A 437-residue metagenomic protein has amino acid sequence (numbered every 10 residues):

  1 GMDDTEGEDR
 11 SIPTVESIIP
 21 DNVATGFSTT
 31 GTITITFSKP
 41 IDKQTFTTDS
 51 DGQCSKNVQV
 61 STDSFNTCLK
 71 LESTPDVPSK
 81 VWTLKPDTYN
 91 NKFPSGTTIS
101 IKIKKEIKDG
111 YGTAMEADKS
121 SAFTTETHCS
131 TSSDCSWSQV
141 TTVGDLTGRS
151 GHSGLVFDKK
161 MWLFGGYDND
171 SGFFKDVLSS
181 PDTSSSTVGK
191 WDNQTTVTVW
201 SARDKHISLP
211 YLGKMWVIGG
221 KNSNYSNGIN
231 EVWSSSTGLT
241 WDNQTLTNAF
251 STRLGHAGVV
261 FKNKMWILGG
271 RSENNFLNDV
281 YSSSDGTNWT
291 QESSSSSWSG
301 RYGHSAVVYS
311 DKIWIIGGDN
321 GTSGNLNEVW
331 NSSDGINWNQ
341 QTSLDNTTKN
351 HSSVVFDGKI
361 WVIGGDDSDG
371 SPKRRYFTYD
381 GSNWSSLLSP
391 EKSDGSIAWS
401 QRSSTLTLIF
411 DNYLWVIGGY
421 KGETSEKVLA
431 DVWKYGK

Functional and structural regions predicted by a protein language model:
G1-M2: N-terminal Sec signal peptide cleavage junction
G7-S130: Acidic, low-complexity Ser/Thr/Gly/Pro-rich repeat segments typical of extracellular/periplasmic and surface-exposed
E126-K437: Kelch-like beta-propeller repeat domains
